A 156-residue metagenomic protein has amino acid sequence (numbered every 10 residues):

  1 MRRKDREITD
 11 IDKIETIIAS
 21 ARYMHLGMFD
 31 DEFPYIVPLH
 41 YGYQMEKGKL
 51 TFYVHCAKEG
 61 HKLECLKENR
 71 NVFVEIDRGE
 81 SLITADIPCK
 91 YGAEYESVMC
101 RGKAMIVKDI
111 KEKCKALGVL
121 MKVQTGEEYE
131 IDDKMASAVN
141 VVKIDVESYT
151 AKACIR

Functional and structural regions predicted by a protein language model:
M1-S20: Extreme N-terminal tail/first-helix region
R2-R3, G79-R156: Charged, gly/pro-rich active-site loop segments
I11, E59-G60: Structural motif corresponding to alpha-helix initiation and N-cap regions
I14-E15, I36-T51, S81-G92, L120: Short N-terminal helix-initiation segments at or just after the protein's N-terminus
A19, E59, K67-V72, K122-G126: Short, intrinsically disordered, mixed-charge
A21-K58: Short beta-strand segments
H25, Y53, F73, R101 (+1 more regions): Beta-strand secondary-structure signal
H61-T84, C89-Y91: Helix-adjacent hinge/juxtasegments
